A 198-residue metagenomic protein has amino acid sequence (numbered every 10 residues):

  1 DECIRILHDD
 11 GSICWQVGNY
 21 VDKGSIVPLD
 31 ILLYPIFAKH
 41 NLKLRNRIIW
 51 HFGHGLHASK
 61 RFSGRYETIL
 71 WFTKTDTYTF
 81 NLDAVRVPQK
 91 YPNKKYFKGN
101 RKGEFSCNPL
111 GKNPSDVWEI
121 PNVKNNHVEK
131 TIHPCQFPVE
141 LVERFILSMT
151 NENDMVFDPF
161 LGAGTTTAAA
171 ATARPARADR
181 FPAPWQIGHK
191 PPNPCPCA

Functional and structural regions predicted by a protein language model:
D1-R180, G188: Core catalytic lobe of class I
F181-C197: N-terminal low-complexity segments that are often proline-rich with Ser/Thr-Pro
